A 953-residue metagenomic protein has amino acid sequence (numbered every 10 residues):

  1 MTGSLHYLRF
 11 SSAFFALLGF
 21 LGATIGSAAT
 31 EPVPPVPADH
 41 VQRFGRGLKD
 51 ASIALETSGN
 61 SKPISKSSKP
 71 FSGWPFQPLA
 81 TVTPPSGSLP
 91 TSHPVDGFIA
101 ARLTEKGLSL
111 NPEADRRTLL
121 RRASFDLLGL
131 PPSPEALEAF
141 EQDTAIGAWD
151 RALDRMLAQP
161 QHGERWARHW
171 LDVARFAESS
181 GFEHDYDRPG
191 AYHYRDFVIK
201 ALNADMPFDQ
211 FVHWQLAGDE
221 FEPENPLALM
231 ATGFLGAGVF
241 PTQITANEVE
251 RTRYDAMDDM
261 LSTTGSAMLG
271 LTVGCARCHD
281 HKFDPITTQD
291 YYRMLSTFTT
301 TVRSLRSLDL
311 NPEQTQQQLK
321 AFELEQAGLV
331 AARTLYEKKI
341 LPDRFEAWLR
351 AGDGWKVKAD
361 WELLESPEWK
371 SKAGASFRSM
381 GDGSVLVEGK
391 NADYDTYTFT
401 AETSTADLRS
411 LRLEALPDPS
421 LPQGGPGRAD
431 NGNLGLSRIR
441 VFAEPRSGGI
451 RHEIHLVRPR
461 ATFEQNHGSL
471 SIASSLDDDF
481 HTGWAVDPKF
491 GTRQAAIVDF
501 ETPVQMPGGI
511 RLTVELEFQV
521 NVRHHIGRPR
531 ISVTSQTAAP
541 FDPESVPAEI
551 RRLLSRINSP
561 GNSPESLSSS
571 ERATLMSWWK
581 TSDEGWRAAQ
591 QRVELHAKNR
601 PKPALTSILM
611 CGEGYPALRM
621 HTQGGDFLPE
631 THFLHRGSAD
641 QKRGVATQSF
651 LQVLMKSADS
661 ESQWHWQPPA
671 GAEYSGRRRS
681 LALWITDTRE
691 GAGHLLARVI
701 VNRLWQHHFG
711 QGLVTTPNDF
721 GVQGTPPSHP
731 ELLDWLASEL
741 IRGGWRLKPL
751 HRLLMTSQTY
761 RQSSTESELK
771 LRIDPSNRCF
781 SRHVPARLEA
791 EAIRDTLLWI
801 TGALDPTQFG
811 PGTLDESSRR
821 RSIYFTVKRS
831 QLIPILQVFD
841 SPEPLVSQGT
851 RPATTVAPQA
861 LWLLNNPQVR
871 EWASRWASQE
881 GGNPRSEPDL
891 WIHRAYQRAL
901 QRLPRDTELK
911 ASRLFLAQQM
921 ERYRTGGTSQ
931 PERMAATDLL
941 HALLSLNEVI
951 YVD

Functional and structural regions predicted by a protein language model:
S11-T24: Bacterial N-terminal signal peptides
S27-E31, H40-P84, R168, S179 (+6 more regions): Post-cleavage N-terminal segment of exported redox proteins
E31-P32, A80-S92, G236, F240-M257 (+8 more regions): Electron-transfer interface patches adjacent to heme c in soluble/periplasmic c-type cytochromes and di-/multiheme
P90-R121, D126, L130-Q161, F176-P223 (+8 more regions): Primarily short, surface-exposed interaction patches in extracytoplasmic proteins
E220-A327, P543-A548, L836, Q848: Sequence context surrounding c-type heme c attachment/ligation sites in exported
A347-T396, T403, P419, F442-G508 (+3 more regions): Disordered, acidic Ser/Thr/Pro-rich linker "stalks" and the adjacent N-terminal cap of the next globular domain
S404-S410, M506-T513: Extended extracellular/luminal ectodomain segments enriched in beta-structured repeat modules
A415-P417, E515-V522: Short beta-strand-plus-loop segments that form exposed binding edges in beta-rich domains
